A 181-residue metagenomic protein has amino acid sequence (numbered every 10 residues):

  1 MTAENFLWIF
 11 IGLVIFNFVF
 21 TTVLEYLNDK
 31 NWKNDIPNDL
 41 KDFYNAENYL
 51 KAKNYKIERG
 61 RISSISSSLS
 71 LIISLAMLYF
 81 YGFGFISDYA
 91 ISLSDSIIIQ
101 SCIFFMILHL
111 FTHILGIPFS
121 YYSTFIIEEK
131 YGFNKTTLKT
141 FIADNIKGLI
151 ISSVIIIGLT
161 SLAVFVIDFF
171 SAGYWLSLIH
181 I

Functional and structural regions predicted by a protein language model:
E4-N34, R59-M77, F104-I114: Transmembrane alpha-helix/interfacial motif
F16, E25-D29, F83, S120-T124 (+2 more regions): Alpha-helical transmembrane segments of polytopic integral membrane proteins, especially the permease/helical cores
E25-R59: Membrane-interface amphipathic/juxtamembrane segments adjacent to transmembrane helices
K56, K130-K147: Membrane-interface segments at loop-to-transmembrane junctions
G60, S64-I72, I98, C102-I114 (+4 more regions): Hydrophobic, lipid-facing residues on alpha-helical transmembrane segments of integral membrane proteins
I72-L93, I156-W175: Juxtamembrane "helix exit" motif at the C-terminal ends of alpha-helical transmembrane segments in multi-pass membrane
T112-K135: Hydrophobic transmembrane alpha-helix segments characteristic of membrane transport and insertion machinery
I179-I181: Conserved small/polar residues in nucleotide/adenosyl-binding loops
